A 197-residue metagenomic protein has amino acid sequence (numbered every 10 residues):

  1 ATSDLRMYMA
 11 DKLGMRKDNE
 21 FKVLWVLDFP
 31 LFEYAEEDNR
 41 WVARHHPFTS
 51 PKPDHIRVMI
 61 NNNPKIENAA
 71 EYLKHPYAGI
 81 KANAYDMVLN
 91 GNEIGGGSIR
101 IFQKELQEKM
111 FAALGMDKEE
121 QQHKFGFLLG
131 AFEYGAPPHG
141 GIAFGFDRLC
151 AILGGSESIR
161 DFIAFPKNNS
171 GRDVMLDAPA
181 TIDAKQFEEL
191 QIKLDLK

Functional and structural regions predicted by a protein language model:
A1-K197: Structured aminoacyl-transfer and RNA-binding surfaces used for tRNA recognition/handling in the translation apparatus
